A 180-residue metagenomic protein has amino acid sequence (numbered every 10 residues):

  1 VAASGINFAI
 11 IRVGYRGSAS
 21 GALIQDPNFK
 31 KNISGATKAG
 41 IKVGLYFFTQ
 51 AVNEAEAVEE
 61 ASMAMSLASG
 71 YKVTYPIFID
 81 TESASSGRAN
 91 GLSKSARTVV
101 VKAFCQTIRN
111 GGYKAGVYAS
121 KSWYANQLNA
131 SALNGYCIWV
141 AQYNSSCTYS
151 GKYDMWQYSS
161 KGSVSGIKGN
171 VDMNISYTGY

Functional and structural regions predicted by a protein language model:
A2-G111: Substrate-binding cleft of extracellular glycoside hydrolase catalytic domains
A3, S131-Y180: Functionally critical loop-and-helix segments that line ligand-binding/catalytic clefts of soluble enzyme domains
G17-S18, V52, Y124, C147 (+1 more regions): Flexible, glycine-rich phosphate/dinucleotide-binding loops and adjacent beta-alpha linkers at cofactor/substrate
V43, K114-G116, I138: Hydrophobic anchor at the start of a short beta-strand that flanks the dinucleotide cofactor-binding loop
F47, A119, Q142: Short beta-strand/turn micro-motifs composed of small residues that flank or help shape donor/cofactor-binding pockets
E56, E60-M63, S86-V100, S120-N129 (+1 more regions): Short secondary-structure transition/capping segments
M65-I79, S83, Q127-K152: Structural recognition of alpha->loop->beta junctions
I108-N126: Aromatic-lined carbohydrate-recognition surfaces of secreted/lumenal glycan-active proteins
